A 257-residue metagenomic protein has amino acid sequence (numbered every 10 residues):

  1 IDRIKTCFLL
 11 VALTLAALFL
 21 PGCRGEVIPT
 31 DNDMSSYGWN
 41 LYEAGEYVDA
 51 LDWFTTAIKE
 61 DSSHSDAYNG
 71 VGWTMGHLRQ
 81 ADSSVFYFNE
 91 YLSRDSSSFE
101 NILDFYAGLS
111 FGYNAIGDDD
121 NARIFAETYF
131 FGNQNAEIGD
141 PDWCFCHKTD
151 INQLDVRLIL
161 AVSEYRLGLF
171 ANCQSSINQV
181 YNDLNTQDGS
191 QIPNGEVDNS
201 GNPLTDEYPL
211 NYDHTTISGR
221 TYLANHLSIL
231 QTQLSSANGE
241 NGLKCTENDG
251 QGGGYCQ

Functional and structural regions predicted by a protein language model:
P29-T56, E60: Alpha-helical segment of the N-proximal tetratricopeptide repeat
N32-D33, D66, W73, E100-D104 (+1 more regions): Start-of-helix register in tetratricopeptide repeats
I151, G168-Q257: Terminal, low-structured helical/coil segments at or just beyond the last alpha-helical repeat
